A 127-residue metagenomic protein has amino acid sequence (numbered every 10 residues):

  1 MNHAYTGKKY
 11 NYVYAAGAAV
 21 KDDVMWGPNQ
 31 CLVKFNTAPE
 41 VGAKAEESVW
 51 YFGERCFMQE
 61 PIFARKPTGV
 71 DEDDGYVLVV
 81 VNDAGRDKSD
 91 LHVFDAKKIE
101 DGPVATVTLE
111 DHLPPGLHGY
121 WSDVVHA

Functional and structural regions predicted by a protein language model:
M1-A127: Beta-propeller domains
